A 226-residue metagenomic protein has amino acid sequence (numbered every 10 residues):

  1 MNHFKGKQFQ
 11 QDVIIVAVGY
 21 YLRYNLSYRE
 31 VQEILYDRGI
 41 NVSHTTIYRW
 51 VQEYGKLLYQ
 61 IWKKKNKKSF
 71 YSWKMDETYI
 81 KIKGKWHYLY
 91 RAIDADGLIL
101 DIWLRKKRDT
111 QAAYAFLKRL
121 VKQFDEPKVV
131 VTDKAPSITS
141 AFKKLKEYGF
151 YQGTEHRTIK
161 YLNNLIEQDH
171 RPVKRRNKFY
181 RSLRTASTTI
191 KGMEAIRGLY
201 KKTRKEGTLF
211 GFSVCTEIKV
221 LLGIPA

Functional and structural regions predicted by a protein language model:
M1-A226: Residue-level recognition of single "structural anchor" positions that define or cap local secondary structure
